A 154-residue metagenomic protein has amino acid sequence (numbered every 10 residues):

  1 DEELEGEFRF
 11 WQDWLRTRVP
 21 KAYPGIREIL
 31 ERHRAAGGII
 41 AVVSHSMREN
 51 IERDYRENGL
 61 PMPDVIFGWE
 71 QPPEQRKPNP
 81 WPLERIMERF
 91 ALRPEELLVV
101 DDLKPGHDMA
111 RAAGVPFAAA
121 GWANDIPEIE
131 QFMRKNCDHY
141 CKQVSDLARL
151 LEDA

Functional and structural regions predicted by a protein language model:
D1-E31, A36-G38: Metal-dependent phosphoesterase signature
R16-T17, I40, E74-K77: A generic structural signal for short coil/turn motifs at secondary-structure boundaries
R27, E31, M47-R48, E52-A154: Asp-based, Mg2+/Mn2+-dependent phosphohydrolase catalytic module
